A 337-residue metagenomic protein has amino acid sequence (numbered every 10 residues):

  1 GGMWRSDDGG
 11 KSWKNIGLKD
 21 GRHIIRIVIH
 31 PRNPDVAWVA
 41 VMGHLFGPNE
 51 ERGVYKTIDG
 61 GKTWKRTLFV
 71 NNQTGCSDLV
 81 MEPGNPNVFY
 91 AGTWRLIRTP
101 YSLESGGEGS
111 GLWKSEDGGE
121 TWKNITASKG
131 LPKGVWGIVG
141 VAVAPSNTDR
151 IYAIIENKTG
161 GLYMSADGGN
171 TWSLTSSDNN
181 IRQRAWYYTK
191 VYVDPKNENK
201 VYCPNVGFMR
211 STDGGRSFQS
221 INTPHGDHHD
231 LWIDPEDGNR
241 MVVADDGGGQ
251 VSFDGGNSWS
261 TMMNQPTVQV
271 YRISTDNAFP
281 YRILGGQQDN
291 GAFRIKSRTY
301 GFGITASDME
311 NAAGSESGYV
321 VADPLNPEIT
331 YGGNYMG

Functional and structural regions predicted by a protein language model:
G1-G337: Beta-propeller blade termini and top-face loops
